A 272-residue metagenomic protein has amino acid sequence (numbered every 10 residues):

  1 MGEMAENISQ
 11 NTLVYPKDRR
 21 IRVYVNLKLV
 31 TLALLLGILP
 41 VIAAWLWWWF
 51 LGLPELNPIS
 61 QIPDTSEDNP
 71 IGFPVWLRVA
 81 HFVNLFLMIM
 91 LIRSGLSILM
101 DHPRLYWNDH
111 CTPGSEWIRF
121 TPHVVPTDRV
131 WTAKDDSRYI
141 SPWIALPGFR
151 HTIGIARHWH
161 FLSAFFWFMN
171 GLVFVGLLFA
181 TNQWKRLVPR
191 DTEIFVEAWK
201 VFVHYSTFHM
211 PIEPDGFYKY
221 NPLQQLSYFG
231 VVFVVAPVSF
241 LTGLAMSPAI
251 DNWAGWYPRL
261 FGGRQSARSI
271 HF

Functional and structural regions predicted by a protein language model:
G2-F272: Membrane-embedded alpha-helical bundles that constitute the cytochrome b-like, heme-associated redox core of multi-pass
